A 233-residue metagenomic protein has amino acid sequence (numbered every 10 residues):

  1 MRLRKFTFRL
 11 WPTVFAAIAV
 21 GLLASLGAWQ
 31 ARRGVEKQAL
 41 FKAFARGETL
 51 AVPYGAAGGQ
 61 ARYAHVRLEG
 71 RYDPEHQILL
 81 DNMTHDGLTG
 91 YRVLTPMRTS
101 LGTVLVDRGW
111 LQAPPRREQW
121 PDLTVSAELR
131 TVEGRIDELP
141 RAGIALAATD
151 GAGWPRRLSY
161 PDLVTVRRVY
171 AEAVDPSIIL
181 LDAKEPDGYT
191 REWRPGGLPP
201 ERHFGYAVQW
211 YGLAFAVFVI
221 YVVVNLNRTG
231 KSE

Functional and structural regions predicted by a protein language model:
M1-E233: Surface-exposed, charge/polar-rich loops and edge strands
